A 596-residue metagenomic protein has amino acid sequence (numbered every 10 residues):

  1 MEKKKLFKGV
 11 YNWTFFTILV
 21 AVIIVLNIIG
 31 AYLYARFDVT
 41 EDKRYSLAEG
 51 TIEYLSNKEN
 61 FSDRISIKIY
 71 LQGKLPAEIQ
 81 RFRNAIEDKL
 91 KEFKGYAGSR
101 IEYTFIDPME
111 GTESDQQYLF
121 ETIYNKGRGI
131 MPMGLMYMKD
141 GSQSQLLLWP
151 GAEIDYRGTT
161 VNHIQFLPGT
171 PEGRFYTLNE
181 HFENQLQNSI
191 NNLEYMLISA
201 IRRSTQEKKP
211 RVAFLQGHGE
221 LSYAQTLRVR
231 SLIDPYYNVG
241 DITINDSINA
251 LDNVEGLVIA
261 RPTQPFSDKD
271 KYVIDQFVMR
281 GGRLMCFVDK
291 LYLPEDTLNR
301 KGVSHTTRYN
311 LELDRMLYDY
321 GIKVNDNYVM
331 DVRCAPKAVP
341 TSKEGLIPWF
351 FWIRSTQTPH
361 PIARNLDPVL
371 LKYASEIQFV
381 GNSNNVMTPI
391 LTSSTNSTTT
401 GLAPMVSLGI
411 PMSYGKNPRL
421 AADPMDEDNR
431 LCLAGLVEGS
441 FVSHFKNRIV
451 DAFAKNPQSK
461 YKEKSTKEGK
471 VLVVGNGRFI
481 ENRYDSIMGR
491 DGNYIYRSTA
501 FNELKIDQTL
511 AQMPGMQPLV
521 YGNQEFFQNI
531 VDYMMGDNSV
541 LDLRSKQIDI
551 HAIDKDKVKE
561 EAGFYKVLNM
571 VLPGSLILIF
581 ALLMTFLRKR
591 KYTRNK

Functional and structural regions predicted by a protein language model:
E2-K596: Short, surface-exposed patches at the edges or C-terminal ends of soluble domains, predominantly
